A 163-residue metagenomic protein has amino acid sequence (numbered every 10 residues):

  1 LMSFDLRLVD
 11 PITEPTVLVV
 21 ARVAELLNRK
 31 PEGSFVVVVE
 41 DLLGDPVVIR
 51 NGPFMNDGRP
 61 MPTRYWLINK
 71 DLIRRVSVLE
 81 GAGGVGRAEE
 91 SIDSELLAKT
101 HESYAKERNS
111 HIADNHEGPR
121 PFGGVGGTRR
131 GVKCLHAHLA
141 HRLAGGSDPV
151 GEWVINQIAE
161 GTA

Functional and structural regions predicted by a protein language model:
M2-A163: Preference for intrinsically disordered or flexible, low-complexity segments and adjacent hinge/connector residues
